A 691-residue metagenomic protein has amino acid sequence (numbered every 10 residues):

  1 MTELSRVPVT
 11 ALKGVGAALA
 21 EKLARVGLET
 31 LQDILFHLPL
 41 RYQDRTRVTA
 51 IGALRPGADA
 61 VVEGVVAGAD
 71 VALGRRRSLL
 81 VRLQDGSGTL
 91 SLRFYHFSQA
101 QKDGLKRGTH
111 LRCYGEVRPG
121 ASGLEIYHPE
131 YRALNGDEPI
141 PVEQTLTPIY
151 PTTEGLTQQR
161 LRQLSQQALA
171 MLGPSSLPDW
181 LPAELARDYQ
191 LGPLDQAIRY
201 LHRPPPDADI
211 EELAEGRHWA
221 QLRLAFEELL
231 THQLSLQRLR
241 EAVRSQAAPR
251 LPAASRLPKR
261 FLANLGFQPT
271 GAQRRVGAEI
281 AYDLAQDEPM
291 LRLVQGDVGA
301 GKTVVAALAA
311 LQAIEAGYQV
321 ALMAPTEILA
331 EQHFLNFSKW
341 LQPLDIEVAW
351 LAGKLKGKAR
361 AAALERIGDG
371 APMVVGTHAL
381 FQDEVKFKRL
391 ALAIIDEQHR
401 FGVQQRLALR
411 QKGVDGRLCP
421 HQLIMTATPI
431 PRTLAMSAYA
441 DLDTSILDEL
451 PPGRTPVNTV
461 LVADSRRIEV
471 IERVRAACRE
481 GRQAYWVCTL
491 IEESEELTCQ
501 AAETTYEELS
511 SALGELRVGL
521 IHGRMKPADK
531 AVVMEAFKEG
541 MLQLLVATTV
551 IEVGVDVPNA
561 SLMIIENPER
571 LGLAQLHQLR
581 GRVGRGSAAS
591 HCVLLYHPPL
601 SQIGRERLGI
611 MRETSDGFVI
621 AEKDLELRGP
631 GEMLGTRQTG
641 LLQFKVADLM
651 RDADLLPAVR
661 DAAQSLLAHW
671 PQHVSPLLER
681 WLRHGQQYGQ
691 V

Functional and structural regions predicted by a protein language model:
M1-L12, E21-A24, T231-H232, A242: Long, highly charged, low-complexity intrinsically disordered interaction regions that mediate electrostatic DNA/RNA
L40-A60: Short boundary/loop segments of OB/S1/cold-shock single-stranded nucleic-acid-binding domains
P56-R77, G115: Structural detector for short beta-strands of small beta-barrel domains
A72-N264, T636, H669: Upstream accessory/linker segments immediately N-terminal to the RecA-like ATPase cores of bacterial MutS and a subset
F267-G277: N-terminal pre-Walker A segment at the start of P-loop NTPase domains
R275-A278, P289-I610, D624, S665 (+1 more regions): Inter-lobe coupling/hinge segments of SF2-like helicase ATPases
P599-V691: C-terminal accessory region of SF2 helicases/translocases
